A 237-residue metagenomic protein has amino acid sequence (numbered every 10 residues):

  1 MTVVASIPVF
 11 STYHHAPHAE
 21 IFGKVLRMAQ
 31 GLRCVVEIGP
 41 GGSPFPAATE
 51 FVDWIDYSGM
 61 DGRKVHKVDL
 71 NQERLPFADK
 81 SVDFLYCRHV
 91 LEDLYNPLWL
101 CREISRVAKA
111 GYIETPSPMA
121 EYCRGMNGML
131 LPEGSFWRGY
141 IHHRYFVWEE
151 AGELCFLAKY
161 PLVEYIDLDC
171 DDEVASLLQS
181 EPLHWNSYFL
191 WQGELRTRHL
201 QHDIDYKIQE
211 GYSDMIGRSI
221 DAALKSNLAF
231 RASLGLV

Functional and structural regions predicted by a protein language model:
M1-A29: Class I SAM-dependent methyltransferase Rossmann-like catalytic core, especially the SAM/SAH-binding loop
A16-A19, Y57-G59, E73-R74, G152-F156 (+1 more regions): A short acidic, often aromatic-flanked loop/helix-cap motif at beta-alpha or helix-coil junctions that lines enzyme
K24-R27, G31-C123: Conserved SAM-binding loop
L98-E103, A110-V237: S-adenosyl-L-methionine-dependent methyltransferase catalytic module, highlighting the catalytic core
